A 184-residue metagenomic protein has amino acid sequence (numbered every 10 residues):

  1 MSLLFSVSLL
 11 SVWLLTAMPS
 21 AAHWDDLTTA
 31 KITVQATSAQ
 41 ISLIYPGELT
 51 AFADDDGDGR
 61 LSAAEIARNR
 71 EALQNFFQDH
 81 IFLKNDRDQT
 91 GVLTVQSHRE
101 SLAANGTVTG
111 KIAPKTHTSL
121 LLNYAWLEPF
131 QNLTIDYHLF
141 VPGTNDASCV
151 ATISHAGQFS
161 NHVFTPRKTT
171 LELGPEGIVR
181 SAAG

Functional and structural regions predicted by a protein language model:
F5-T16: Bacterial N-terminal signal peptides
A21-G184: N-terminal soluble domains immediately following signal/targeting peptides that reside in extracytoplasmic
